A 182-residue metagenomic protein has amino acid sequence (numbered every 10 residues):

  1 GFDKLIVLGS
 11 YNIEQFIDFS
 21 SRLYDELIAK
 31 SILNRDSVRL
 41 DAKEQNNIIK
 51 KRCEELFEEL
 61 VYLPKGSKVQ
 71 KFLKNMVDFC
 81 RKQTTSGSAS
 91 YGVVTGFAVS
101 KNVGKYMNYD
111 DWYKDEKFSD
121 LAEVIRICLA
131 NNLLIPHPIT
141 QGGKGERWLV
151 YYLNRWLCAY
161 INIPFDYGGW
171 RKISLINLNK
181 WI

Functional and structural regions predicted by a protein language model:
G1-D18, R22-I182: C-terminal leucine-rich, beta-strand-based interaction scaffolds used for sensing/assembly
